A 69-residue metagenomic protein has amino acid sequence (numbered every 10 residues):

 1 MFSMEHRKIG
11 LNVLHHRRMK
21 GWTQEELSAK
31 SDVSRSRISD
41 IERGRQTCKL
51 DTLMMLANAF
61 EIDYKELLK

Functional and structural regions predicted by a protein language model:
M1-K8: A detector for short, charged/polar N-terminal pre-domain segments
R7, R18-M19, T47: Short amphipathic helical patch at the helix-1/turn junction of helix-turn-helix
L11, R35, L50-M54: Short alpha-helical elements of helix-turn-helix
L11-K30, M55: Short basic helix-loop element that most often maps to the first helix and adjoining turn of HTH DNA-binding modules
V13, L27-S28, I38-I41, L67: Conserved hydrophobic/aromatic packing and binding residues within compact polymer-binding modules
D32-T47: Recognition helix of helix-turn-helix/homeodomain-like DNA-binding domains that insert into the DNA major groove
D51-E66: DNA major-groove recognition helix of helix-turn-helix/homeodomain DNA-binding modules
